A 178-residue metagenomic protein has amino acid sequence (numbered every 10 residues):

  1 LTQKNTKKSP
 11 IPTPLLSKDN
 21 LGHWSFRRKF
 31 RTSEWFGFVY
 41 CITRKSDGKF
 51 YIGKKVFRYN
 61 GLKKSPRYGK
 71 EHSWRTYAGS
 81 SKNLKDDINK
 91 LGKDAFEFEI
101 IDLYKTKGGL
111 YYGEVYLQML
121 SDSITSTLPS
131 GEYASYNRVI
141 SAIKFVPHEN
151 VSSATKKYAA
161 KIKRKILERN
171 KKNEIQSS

Functional and structural regions predicted by a protein language model:
L1, K171-S178: Short intrinsically disordered terminal tails
K4-N170: Structure-specific nucleic-acid interaction/processing domains
